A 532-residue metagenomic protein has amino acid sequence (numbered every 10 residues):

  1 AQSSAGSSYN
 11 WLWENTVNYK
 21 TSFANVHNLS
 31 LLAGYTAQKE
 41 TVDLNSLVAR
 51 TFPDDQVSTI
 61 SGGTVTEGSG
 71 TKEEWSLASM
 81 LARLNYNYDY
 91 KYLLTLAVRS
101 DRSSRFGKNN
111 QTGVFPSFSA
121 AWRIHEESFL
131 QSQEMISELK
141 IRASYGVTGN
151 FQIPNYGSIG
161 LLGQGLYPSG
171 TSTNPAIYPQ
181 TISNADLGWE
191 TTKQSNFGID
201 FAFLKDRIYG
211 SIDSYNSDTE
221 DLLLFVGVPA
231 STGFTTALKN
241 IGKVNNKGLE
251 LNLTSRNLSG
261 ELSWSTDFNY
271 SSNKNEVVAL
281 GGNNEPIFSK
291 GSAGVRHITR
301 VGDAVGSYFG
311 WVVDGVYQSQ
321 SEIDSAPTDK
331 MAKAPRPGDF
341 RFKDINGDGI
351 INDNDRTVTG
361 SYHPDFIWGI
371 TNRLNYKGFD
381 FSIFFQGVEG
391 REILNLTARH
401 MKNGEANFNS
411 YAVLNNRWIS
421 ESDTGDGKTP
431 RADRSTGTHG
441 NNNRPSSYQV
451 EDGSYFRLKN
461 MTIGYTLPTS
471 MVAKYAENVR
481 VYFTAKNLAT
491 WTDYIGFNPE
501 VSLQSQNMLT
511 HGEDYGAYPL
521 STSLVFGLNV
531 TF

Functional and structural regions predicted by a protein language model:
A1-V301, N441, P445-F532: Extracellular/periplasmic, surface-exposed regions of secreted and cell-surface proteins
L32, D43, F309-G310, Q320-E322 (+3 more regions): Short helix/loop capping segments that flank catalytic or ligand/cofactor-binding pockets
G34, R83, N87, A97 (+3 more regions): Exposed, low-structure sequence patches enriched in small/polar residues
S103, P335, V388-R480, T484-K486: Extracytoplasmic gating/loop element in the C-terminal half of outer-membrane beta-barrel translocons and assembly
K239, L258-S361, K402, S410 (+2 more regions): Conserved small-residue
D267, N354, P364-G378, K459-G464 (+1 more regions): Conserved SET/PR-domain catalytic core that frames the SAM/AdoMet-binding pocket
T359-L396: Glycine-rich, aromatic-lined ligand/substrate-binding cores of catalytic and carbohydrate-binding domains
